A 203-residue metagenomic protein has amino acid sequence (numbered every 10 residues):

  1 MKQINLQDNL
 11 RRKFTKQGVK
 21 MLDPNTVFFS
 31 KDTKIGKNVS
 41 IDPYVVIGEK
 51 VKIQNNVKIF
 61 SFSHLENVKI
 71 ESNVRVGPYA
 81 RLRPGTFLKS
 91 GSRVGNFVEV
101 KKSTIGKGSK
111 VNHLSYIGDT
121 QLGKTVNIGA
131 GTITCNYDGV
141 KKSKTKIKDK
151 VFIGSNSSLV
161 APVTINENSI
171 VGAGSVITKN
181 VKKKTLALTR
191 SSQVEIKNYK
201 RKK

Functional and structural regions predicted by a protein language model:
M1-D32: Long, charged amphipathic helices and adjacent flexible linkers at domain junctions
N5-L6, Y116, K203: Alpha-helix boundary/capping residues
K20-L188, Q193-V194: Structural signal for interior beta-strand "rungs" in well-ordered beta-sheet cores of soluble enzyme domains
R190, K200-K203: Long, low-charge, small-residue-enriched segments that form tightly packed helices used for assembly/packing
